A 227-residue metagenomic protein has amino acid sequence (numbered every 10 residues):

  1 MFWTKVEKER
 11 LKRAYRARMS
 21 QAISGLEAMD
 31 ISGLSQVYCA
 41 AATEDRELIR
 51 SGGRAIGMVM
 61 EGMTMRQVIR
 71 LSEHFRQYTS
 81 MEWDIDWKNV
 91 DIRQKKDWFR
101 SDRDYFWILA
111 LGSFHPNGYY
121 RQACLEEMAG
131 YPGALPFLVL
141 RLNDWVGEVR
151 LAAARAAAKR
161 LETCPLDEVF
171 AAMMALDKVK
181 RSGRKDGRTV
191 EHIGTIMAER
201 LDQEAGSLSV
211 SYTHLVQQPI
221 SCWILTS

Functional and structural regions predicted by a protein language model:
M1-E82: Long, acidic/serine-threonine-rich intrinsically disordered regions with weak helical/coil propensity that act as
I31-Y38, M65-I69, D102-L111, P132-N143 (+3 more regions): Amphipathic alpha-helical scaffolding segments comprising HEAT/armadillo-like alpha-solenoid repeats
R46, G118-Y119, G147: Alpha-helix N-cap/helix-start positions at coil->helix boundaries
G53, R121-E126, V139, A154: Hydrophobic core positions within HEAT/HEAT-like alpha-solenoid repeats
I56, M128, A153-L161, V190-A198: Hydrophobic core/packing positions within alpha-helical solenoid repeats
P136-V139, N143, G147-A158: Elongated alpha-helical scaffolds
T213-P219: Conserved small/polar residues in nucleotide/adenosyl-binding loops
